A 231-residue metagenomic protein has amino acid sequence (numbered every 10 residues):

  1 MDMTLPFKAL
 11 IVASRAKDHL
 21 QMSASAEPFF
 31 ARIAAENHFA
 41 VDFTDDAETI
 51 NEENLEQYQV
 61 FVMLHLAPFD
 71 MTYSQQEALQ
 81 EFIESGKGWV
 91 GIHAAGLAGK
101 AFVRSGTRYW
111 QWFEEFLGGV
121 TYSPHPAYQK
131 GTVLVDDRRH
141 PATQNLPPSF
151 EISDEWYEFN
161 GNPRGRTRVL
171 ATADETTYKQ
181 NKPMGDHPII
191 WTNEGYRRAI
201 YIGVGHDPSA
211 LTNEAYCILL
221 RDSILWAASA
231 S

Functional and structural regions predicted by a protein language model:
M1-K8, E36, Y178-D186, N193-S231: Extracellular ligand-binding/catalytic regions of CAZymes and related secreted enzymes and adhesion modules
L5, A34, D42, G119-Y196: Catalytic beta-strand/loop cores that center a nucleophilic Ser/Cys/Thr and support acyl-enzyme chemistry
K8-A98: Helical hinge/lid and interdomain linker segments adjacent to catalytic or ligand-binding clefts that mediate domain
A16-K17, P68, G96-A98, D174-T177 (+2 more regions): Short, solvent-exposed loop/turn segments at secondary-structure junctions
M22-A24, L55, A101-S105, K182 (+1 more regions): Short aromatic-enriched loop/helix-cap "lid" or pocket-rim segments at secondary-structure transitions that line
D70-Q144: A glycine-rich, often tryptophan-bearing local segment used as a flexible ligand/cofactor-contacting loop or short
G88-V90, R168, R198: Proline-centered loop/turn at the N-terminus of a beta-strand
W112-G118, P148-T167, H206, Y216-A230: Oxidoreductase and adenylate-handling cofactor-binding alpha/beta cores
